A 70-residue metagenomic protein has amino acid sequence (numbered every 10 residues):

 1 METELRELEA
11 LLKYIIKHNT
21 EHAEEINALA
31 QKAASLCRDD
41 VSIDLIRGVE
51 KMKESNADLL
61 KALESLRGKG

Functional and structural regions predicted by a protein language model:
M1-L29: N-terminal acidic leader/helix
L29-S65: Short, charge-rich amphipathic interface segments used for partner binding and complex assembly
R67-G70: Short acidic DE-rich linear segments
